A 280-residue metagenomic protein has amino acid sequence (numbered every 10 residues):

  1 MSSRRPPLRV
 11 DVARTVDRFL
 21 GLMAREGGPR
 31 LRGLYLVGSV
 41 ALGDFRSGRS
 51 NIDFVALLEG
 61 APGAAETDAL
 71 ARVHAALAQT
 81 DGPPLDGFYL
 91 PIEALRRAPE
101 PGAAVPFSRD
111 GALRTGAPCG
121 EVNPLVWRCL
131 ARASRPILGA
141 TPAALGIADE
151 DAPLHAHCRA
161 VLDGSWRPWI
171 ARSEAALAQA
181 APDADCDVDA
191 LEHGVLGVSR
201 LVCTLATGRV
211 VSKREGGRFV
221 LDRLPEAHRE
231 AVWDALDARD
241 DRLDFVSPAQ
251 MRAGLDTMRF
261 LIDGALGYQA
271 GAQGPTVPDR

Functional and structural regions predicted by a protein language model:
M1-Y35, A65-T67, R280: Helical scaffold of the NTase/Pol beta-like nucleotidyltransferase catalytic core
S2-P6, A56, D240-V246: Glycine- and acidic
S2-R5, A75-D185, V195: Conserved NTP/Mg2+-binding pocket subregion across the NTase superfamily
V12, D187, G194, Q250-T257: Amphipathic alpha-helix face/heptad-repeat signature
G38, L42-R72, G82-P91: Catalytic metal-binding acidic patch
P168-D234: Extended, basic/helix-rich recognition subdomains
R209-R280: Structured mid-to-C-terminal alpha-helical surface segments
